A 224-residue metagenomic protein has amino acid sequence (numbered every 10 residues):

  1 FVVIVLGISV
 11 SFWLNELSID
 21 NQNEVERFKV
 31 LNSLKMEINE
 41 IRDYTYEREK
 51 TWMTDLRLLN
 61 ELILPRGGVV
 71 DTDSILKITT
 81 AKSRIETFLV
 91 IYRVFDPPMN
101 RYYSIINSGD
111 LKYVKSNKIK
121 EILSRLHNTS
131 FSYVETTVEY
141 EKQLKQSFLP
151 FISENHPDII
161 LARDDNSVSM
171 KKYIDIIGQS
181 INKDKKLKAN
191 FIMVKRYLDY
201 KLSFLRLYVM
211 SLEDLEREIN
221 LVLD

Functional and structural regions predicted by a protein language model:
F1-N21: Membrane-embedded hydrophobic alpha-helical segments
E16-D224: Long, hydrophobic alpha-helical segments that serve as membrane-spanning/inserting helices
